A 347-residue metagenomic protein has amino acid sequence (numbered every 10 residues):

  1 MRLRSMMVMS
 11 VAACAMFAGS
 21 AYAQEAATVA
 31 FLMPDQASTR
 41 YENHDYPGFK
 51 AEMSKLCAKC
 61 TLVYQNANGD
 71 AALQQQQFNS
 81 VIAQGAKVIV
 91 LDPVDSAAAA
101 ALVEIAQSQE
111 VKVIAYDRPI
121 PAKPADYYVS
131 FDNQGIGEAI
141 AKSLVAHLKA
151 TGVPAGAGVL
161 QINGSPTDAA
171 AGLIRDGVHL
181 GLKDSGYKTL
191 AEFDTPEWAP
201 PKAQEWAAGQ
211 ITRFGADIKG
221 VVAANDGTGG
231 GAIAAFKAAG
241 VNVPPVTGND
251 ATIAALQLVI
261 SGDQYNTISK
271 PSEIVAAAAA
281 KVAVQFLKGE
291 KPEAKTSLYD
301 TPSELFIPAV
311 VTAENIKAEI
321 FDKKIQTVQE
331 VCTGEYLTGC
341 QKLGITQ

Functional and structural regions predicted by a protein language model:
M1-A23: Gram-negative bacterial Sec-dependent N-terminal signal peptides
Y22-Q347: A residue-level marker of the well-folded mature domains of exported/periplasmic proteins
